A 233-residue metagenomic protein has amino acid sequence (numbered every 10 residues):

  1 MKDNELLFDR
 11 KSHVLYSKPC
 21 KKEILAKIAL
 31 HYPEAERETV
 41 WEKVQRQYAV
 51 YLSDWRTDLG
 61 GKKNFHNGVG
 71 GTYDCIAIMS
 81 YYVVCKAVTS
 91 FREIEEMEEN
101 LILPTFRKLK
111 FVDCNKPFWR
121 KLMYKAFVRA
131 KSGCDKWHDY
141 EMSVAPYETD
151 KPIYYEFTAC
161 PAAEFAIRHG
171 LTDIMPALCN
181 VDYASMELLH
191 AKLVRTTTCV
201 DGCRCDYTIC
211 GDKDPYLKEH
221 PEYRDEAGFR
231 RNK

Functional and structural regions predicted by a protein language model:
M1-C85: N-terminal, charged low-complexity regulatory/assembly segments
F65-N67, A166-H169, R224: A short, structure-level motif marking secondary-structure boundaries and short turns
Y73-R168: Amphipathic interaction/junction segments at domain boundaries or subunit interfaces
E141-D201: Short, hydrophobic/π-rich interface segment
A162-E164, D212-E219: Short, charged/polar, Gly/Pro-enriched secondary-structure boundary elements
A184, E222-K233: Short, cationic low-complexity segments
T196, G202-D212: C-terminal edge-of-domain segments
D206-T208, E219, D225: N-terminal functional module detector in eukaryotic proteins
